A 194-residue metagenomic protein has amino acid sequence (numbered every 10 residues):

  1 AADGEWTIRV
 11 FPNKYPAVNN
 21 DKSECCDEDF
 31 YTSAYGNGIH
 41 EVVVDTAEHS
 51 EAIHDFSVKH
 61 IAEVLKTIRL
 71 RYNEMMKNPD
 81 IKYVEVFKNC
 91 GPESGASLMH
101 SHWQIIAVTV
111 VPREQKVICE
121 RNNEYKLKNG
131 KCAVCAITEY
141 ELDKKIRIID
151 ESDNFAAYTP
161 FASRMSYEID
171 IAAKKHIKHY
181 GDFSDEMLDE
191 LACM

Functional and structural regions predicted by a protein language model:
A1-M194: HIT superfamily nucleotide-processing domains
